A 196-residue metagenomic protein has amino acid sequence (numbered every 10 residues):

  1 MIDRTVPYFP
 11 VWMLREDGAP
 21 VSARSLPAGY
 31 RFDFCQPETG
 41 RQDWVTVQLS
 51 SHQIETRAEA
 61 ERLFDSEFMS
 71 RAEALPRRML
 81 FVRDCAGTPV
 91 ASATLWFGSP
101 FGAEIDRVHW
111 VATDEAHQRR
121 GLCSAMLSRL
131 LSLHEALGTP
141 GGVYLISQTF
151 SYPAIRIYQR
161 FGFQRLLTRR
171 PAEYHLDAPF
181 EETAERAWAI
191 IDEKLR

Functional and structural regions predicted by a protein language model:
M1-G29, F34: Acyl-donor-binding surface of acyltransferase catalytic domains
I2, Y158-T168: Conserved acetyl-CoA-binding loop of GNAT-fold acetyltransferases
S22-E59, T183-R196: Short amphipathic alpha-helix that is part of the acyltransferase structural core
L49-A112: A conserved beta-strand-loop-helix scaffold within acyl/acetyltransferase catalytic domains
F97-S99, R169, E173: A short acidic/small-residue loop/turn micro-motif
W110-T113, R119-H134, R156-R160: Conserved acetyl-CoA-binding loop-helix of GNAT-fold acetyltransferases
H134-S147: Conserved GNAT acetyl-CoA-binding A-motif
L145-I155, P171-E181: Conserved beta-strand-loop-alpha-helix junction that forms the acyl-donor binding cleft
